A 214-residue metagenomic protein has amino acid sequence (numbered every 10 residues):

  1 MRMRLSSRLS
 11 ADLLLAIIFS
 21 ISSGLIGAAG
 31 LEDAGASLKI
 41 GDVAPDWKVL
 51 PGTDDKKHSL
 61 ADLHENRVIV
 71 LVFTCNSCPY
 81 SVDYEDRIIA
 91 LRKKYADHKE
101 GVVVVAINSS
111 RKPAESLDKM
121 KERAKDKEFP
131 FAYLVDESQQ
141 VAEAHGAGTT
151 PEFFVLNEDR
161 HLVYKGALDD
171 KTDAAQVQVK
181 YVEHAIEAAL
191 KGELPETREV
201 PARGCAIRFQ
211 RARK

Functional and structural regions predicted by a protein language model:
R2-L14: Bacterial N-terminal signal peptides that target proteins for export
A11-G24: Bacterial N-terminal signal peptides
L25-D46: N-proximal helix/coil linker or "cap" segments that precede and/or mark the start of modular domains
W47-I69: A short beta-strand-turn-helix
A61-V82, I186: Short active-site neighborhood of thiol/selenol oxidoreductases, capturing the structured segment around
V82-K127, V135-A144: Structural microenvironment flanking redox-active thiols in thiol-disulfide oxidoreductases
F129-A132, A147-F154: Structural micro-motif
V155-K214: Thiol-/selenol-based redox modules, centered on thioredoxin-like and closely related oxidoreductase domains
